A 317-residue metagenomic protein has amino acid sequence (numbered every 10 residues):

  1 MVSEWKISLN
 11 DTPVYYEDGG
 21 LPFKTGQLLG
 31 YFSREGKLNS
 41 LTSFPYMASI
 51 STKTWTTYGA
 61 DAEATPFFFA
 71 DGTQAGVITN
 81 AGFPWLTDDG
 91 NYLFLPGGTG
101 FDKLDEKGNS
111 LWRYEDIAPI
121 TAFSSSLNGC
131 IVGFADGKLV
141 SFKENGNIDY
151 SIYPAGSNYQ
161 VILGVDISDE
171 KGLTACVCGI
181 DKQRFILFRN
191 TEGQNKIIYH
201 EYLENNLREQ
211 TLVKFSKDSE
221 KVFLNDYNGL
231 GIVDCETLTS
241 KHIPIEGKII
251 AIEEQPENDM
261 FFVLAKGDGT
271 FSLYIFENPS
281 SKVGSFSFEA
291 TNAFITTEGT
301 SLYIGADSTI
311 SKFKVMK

Functional and structural regions predicted by a protein language model:
M1-T79, W85, P96, K103 (+1 more regions): N-terminal "mature head" segments of proteins
V2-L9, G36-F44, A70-T79, K107-E115 (+4 more regions): A short beta-strand motif characteristic of beta-propeller blades
K6-G19, L41-T54, I78-G90, E115-N128 (+5 more regions): Repeated scaffold domains used in trafficking and secretory/extracellular systems, primarily beta-propellers
L21, W55-T56, N91-L93, C130 (+4 more regions): Hydrophobic beta-strand positions that form the internal "hydrophobic ladder" of WD40/Gbeta-like beta-propeller blades
Q27-F32, A62-F69, G98-D102, G137-F142 (+4 more regions): Structural motif
A48-G164: Non-cytosolic head/periplasmic domains of membrane-anchored proteins
I117, T121-L238, H242-I243: Acidic, serine/threonine- and glycine-rich low-complexity intrinsically disordered segments that serve as flexible
D226, G231-K317: Hydrophilic extracytoplasmic domains
